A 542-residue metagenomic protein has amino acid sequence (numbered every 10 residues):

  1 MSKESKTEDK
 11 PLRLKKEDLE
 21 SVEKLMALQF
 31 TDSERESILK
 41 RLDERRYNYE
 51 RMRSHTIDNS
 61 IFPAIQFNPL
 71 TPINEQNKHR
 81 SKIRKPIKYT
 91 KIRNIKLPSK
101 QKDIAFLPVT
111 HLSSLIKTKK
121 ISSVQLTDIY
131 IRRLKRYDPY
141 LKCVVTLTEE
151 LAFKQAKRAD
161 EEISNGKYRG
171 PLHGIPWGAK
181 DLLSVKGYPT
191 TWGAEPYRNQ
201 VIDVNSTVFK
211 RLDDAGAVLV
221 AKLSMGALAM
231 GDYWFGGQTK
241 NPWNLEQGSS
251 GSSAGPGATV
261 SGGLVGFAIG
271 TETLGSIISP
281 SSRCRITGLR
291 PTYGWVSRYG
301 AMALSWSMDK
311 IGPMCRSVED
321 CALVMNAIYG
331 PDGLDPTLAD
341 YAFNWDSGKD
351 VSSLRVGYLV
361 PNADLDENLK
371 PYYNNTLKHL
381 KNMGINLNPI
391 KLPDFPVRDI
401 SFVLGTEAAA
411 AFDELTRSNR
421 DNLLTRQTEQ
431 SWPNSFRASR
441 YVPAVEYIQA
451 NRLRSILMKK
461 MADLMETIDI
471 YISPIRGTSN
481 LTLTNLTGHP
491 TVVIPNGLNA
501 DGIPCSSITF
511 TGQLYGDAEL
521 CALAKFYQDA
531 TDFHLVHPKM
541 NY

Functional and structural regions predicted by a protein language model:
S2-Q29, D346: C-terminal segment of N-terminal export signals and the immediately downstream linker at the start of the mature
F30-L274, K378, M383: Gly/Ser-rich catalytic/binding loops embedded in alpha/beta enzyme cores
I83-F106, L172-W192, D350-L359, F402-M458 (+2 more regions): Short helix-loop capping/hinge segments that flank enzyme active sites or metal/cofactor-binding pockets
K91-I95, R290-P371, S418, D529-Y542: A short helix-breaking turn/cap at a secondary-structure junction
H111-T118, Y197-Q200, D309-R316, R437-V442 (+1 more regions): Short, well-ordered beta-strand elements within core beta-sheets of diverse protein domains
K119, G174, D214, V218-V220 (+7 more regions): Glycine-rich, small-residue loops and helix-cap segments that act as flexible hinges at active-site edges
K120, Q125-D128, K157, D346 (+3 more regions): Acyltransferase
V204-I328, N485-L498, P504-T509: Short glycine/serine-rich loop segments
